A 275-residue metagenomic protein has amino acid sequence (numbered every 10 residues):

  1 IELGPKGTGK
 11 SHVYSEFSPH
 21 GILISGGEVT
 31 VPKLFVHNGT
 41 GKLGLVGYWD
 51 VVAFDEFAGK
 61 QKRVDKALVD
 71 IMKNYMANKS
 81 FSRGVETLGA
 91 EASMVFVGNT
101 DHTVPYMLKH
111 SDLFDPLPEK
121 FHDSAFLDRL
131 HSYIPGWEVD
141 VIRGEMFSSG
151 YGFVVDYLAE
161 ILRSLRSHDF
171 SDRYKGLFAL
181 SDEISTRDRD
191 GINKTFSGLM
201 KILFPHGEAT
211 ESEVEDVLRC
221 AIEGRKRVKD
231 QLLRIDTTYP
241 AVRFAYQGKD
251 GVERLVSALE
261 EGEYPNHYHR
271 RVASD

Functional and structural regions predicted by a protein language model:
E2: Hydrophobic anchor at the beta1->P-loop junction of P-loop NTPases
G7-K10: Conserved glycine(s) of the Walker
V13-D65: AAA+/P-loop NTPase substrate/partner-engagement loops
H37-K42, K62-R63, A77-A92, D115-D123: Conserved Walker
Y48-Y75, G89-A92, N99-K109, A125-F126: Conserved AAA+/SF3 P-loop NTPase catalytic/coupling segment centered on the Walker-B
D65-V69, L88-E91, K120-L127, Y151-V155 (+2 more regions): Amphipathic alpha-helical transducer elements in NTP-driven molecular machines
L108-V141: A short helix-turn-beta junction within AAA+ P-loop NTPase domains corresponding to the substrate/partner-engaging
H131-S274: Conserved NTP phosphate-binding and transfer environment spanning the P-loop NTPase/kinase superfamily
